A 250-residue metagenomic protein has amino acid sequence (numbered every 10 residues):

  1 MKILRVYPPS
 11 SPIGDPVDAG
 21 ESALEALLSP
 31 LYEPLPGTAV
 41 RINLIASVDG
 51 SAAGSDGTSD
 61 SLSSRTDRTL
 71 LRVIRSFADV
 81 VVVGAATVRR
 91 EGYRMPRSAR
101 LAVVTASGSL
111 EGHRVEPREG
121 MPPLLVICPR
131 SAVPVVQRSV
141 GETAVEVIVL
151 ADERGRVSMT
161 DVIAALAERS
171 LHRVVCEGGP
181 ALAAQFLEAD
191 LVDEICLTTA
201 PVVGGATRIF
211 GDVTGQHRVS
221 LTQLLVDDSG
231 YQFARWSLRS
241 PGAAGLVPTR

Functional and structural regions predicted by a protein language model:
M1-R250: Enzymes that bind and transform nitrogen-containing heteroaromatic metabolites
